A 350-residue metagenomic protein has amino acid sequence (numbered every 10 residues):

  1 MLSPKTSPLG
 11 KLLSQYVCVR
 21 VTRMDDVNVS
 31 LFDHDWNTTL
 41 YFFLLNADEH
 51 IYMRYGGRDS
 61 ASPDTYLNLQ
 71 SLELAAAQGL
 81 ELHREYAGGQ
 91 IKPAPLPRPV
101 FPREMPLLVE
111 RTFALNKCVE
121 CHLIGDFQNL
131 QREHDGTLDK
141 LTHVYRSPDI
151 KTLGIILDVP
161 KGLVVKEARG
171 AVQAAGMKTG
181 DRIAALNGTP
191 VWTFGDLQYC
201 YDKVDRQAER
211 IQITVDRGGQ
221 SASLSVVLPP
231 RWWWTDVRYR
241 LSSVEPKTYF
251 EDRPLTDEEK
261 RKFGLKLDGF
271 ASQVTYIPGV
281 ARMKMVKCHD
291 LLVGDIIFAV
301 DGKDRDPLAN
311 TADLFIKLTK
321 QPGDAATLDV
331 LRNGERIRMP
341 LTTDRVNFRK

Functional and structural regions predicted by a protein language model:
M1, L115-G125: The canonical Cys-X-X-Cys-His
M1-L12, L130, D135: Typically the conserved alpha-helix immediately C-terminal to a functionally engaged Cys/Sec in thioredoxin-like
L9-V27: Thiol-based oxidoreductase modules, predominantly thioredoxin-like and allied folds used for disulfide exchange
C18, A87, K92-P99, G125-K151 (+1 more regions): Flexible linker/context regions in extracytoplasmic redox proteins
T38-R58: A short, hydrophobic beta-strand/beta-hairpin element that forms part of a small beta-sheet core
Y55-R111: Post-cleavage N-terminal segment of exported redox proteins
R146-A185, T189-W192, P246-A299, K303-D306: PDZ/PDZ-like domain segments forming the peptide/carboxylate-binding groove, activating on the N-terminal beta-strands
A184, C200-V237, H289-L292, F298 (+1 more regions): PDZ-domain C-terminal substructure recognizer with occasional recognition of PDZ-binding tails
